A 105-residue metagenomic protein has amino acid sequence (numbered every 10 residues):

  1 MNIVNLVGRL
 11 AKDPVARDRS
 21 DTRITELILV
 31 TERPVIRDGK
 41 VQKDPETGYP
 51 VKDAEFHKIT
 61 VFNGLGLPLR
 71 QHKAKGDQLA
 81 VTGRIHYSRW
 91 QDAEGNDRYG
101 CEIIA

Functional and structural regions predicted by a protein language model:
M1-A105: Single-stranded nucleic acid-binding surfaces, predominantly the OB-fold ssDNA-binding core
